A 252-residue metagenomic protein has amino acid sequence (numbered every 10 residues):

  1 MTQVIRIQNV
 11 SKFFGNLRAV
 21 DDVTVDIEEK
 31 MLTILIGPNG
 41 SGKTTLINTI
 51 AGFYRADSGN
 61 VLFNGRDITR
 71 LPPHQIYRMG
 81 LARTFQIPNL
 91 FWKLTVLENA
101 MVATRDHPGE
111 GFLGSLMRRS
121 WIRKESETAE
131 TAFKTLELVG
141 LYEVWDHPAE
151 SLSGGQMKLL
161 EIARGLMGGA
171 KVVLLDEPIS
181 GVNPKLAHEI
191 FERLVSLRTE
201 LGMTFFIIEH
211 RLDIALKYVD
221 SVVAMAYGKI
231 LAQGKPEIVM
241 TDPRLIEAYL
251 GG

Functional and structural regions predicted by a protein language model:
T2-G252: Glycine-rich phosphate-binding loops of nucleotide-dependent enzymes
